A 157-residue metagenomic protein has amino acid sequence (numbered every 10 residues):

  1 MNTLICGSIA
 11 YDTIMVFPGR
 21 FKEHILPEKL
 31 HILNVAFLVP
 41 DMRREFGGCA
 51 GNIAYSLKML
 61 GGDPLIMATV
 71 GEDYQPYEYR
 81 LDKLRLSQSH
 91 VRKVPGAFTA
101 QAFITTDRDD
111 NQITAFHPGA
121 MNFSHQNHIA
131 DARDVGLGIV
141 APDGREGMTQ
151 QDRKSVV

Functional and structural regions predicted by a protein language model:
M1-L65, P76: Glycine-rich phosphate/adenosyl-contacting loop at the front of the ribokinase-like
S8, A68-E72, R108, H117: Cofactor-binding loop segments of dinucleotide-utilizing enzymes, especially the Rossmann-like FAD- and NAD(P)+-binding
M67-E72, S89-T99: Beta-strand->loop->alpha-helix junctions that form or flank phosphate-binding loops in nucleotide-handling enzymes
E72-H90: Feature captures the FAD/FMN-dependent oxidoreductase FAD-binding
S89-V94, A102-E146: Conserved phosphate-binding/catalytic loop of the ribokinase/pfkB sugar-kinase fold
G147-R153: A short acidic, amphipathic alpha-helical/loop segment
V156: Conserved small/polar residues in nucleotide/adenosyl-binding loops
